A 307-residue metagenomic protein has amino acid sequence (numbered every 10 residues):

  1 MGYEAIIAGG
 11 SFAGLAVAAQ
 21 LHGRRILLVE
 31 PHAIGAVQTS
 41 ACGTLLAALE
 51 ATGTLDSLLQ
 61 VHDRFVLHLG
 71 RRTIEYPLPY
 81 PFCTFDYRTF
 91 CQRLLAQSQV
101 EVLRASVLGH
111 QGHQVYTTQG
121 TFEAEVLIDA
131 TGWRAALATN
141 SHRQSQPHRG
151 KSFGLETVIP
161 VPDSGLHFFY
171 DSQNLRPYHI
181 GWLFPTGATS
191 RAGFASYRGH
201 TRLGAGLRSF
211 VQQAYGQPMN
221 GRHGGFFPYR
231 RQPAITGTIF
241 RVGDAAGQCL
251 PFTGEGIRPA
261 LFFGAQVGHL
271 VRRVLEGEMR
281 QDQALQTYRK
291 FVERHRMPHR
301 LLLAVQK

Functional and structural regions predicted by a protein language model:
M1-A5: Extreme N-terminal starter segment of soluble prokaryotic enzymes
I6-F12, A19-T39: Glycine-rich FAD pyrophosphate-binding loop
A8, V29, I128, V242-G243: Active-site flanking residues adjacent to catalytic metal/cofactor-binding acidic residues
G10, Q97-N220, R231, G247-C249: Predominantly flavin-linked oxidoreductase catalytic cores and closely associated redox partners
H32-T54: Conserved N-terminal glycine-rich FAD pyrophosphate-binding loop of Rossmann-like flavoproteins
L46-L95: A conserved beta-strand/loop capping segment in the N-terminal third of enzymes that catalyze redox or closely related
V107, T121, Y197-E276, Q283-Q286: FAD/FMN-dependent oxidoreductases across multiple families
R272-K307: C-terminal helical "tail/cap" subdomain of flavin- and related membrane-associated enzymes
